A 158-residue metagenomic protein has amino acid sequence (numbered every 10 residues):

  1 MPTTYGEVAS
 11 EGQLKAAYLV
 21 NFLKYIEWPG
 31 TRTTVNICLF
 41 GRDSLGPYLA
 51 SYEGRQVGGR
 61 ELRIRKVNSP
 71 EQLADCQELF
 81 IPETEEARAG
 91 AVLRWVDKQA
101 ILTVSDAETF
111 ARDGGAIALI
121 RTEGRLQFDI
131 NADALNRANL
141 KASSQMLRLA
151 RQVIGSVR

Functional and structural regions predicted by a protein language model:
M1-R158: Short hydrophobic alpha-helices and adjacent helix-cap/hinge residues
